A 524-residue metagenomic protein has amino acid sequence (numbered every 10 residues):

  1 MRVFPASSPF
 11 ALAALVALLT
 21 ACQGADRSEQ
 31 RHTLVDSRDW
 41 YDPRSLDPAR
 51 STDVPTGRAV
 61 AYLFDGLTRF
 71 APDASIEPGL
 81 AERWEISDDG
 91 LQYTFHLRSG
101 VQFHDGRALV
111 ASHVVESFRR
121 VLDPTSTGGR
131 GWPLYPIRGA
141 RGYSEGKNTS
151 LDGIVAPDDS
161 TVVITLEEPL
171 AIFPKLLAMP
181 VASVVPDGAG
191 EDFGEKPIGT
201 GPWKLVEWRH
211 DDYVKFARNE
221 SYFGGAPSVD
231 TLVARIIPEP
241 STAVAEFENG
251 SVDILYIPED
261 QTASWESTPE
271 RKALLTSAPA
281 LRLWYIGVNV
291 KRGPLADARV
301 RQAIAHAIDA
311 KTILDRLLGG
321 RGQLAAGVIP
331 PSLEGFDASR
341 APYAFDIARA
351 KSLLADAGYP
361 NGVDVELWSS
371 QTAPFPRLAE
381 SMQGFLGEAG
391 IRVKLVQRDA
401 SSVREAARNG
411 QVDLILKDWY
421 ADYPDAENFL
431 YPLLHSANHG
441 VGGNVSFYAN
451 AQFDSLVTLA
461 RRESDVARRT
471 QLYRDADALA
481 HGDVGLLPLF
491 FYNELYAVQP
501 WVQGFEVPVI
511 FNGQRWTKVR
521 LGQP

Functional and structural regions predicted by a protein language model:
L19-A21: C-terminal motif of bacterial Sec signal peptides marking the signal peptidase cleavage site
Q23-D26: Bacterial signal peptide processing site
S37-D88, R119, K196-T200: N-terminal lobe/hinge region of extracytoplasmic solute-binding protein
E82-P133, V163, A243-E246, P294-A296: Aromatic- and charge-enriched surface segment that lines or borders ligand/interaction sites
V110-R119, D159-T165, G201-P202, V229-T231 (+6 more regions): Alpha-helical secondary-structure segments
I137-A140, E145-L151, V155, S160 (+5 more regions): Gly/Pro-rich hinge or "lid" segments in bacterial periplasmic/extracellular proteins
G188-G194, N219-W265, Q383-G384, R392: Ligand-site clamp/hinge motif
R209, A307-G335, A373-Q383, R404-P524: Detector for C-terminal structural segments
